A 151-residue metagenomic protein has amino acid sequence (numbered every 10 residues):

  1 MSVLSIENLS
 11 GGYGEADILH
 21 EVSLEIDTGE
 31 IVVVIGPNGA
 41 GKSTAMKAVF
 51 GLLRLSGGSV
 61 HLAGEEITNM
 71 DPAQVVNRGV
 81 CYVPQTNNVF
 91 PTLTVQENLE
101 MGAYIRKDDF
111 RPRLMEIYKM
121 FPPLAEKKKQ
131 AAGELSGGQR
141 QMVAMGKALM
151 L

Functional and structural regions predicted by a protein language model:
M1-L151: Glycine-rich phosphate-binding loops of nucleotide-dependent enzymes
